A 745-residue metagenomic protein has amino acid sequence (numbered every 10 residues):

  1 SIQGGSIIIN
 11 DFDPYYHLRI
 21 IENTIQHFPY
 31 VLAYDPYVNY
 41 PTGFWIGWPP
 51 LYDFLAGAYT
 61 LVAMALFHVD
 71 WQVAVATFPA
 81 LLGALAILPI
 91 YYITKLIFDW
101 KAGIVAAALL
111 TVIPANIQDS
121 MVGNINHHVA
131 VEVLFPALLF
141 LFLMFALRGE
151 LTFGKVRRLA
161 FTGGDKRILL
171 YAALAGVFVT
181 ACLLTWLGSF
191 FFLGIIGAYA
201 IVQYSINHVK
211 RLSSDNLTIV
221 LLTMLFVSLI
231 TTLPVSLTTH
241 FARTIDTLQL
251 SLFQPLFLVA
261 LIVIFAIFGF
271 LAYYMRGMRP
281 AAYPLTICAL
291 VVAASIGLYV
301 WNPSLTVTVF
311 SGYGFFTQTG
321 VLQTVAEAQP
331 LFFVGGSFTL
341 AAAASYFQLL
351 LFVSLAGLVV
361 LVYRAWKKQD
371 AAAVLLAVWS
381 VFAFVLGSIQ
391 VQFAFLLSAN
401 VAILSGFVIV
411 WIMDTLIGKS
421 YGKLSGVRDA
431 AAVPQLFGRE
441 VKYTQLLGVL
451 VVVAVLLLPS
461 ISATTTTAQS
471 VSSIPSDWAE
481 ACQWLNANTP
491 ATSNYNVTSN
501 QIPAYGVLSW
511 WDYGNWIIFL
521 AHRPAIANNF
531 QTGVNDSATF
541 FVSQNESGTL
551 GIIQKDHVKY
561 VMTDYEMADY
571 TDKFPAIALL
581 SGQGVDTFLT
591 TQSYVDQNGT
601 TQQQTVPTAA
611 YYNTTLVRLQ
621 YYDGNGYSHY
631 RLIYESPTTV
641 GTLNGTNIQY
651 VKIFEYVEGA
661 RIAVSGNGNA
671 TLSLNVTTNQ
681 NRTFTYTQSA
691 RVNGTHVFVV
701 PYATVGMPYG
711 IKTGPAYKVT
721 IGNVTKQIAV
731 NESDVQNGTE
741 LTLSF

Functional and structural regions predicted by a protein language model:
S1-I97, K101-L134, G154, N496: Active-site lumenal/periplasmic loops and adjacent helix-entry segments of GT-C-fold, multi-pass membrane
I9, L82-L88, I417-F745: Extracytoplasmic
F78-L96, K101-G163, R167-S205, V220-S236 (+2 more regions): Membrane-embedded helix bundles of polyisoprenyl
G149-L170, L174, S213-I219, G277-I287 (+1 more regions): Membrane-interfacial, low-structure loops and terminal tails that flank and connect transmembrane helices in multi-pass
E150, K155-T162, F192-L229, L233-Y283 (+1 more regions): Perimembrane helix-loop-helix junctions
V156-K166, V209-N216, G277-I287, A344-V378: Membrane-interface helix-loop-helix junctions at transmembrane boundaries of multi-pass membrane enzymes, predominantly
L252-Y273, P284-R364, A372: Alpha-helical transmembrane segments at the extracellular/periplasmic loop-to-helix junctions of multi-pass membrane
A377, F382-A432: Hydrophobic/aromatic-rich transmembrane helices and adjacent perimembrane loops
